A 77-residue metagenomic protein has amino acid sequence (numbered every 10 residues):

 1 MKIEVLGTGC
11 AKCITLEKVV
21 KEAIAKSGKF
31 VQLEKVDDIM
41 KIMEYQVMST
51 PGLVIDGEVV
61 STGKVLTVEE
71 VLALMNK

Functional and structural regions predicted by a protein language model:
M1-V19: Local sequence-structure signature of Cys/Sec-based thiol-disulfide redox active-site neighborhoods
I14-E17, V47, V65: Conserved strand-to-helix beginnings and helix N-cap segments that scaffold or border functional pockets
V20-I24: Conserved hydrophobic residues forming the short capping helix/wall of the S-adenosyl-L-methionine
A25-K29: Short helix-capping segments at alpha-helix termini
F30-I39: Thiol-based oxidoreductase modules, predominantly thioredoxin-like and allied folds used for disulfide exchange
D38-K41, E70: Short acidic active-site motifs
Q46-V54: Structural micro-motif
E58-K77: Non-catalytic, surface beta->alpha helical segment in thiol-disulfide oxidoreductase systems
